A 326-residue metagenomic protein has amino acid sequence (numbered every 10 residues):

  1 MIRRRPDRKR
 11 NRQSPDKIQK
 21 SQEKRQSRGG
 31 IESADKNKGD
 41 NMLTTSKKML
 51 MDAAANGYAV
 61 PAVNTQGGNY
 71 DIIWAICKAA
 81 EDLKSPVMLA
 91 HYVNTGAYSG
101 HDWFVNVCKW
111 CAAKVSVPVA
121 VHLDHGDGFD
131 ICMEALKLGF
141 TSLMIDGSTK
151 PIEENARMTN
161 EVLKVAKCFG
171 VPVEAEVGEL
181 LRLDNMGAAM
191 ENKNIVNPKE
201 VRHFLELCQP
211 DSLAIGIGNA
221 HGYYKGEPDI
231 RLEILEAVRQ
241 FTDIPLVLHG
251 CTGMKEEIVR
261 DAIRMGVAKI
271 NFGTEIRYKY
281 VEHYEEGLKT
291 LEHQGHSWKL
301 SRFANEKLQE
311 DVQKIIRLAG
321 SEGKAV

Functional and structural regions predicted by a protein language model:
R8, E23-N41: Short, Lys/Arg-enriched N-terminal segments with co-localized hydrophobic residues within the first ~10-30 amino acids
M42-A62: N-terminal amphipathic alpha-helix/helix-capping segment at the start of soluble metabolic enzymes
L43, V93-T95, H125-F129, I276: Short glycine-enriched loops at secondary-structure junctions
K48-L50, G68-A90, F104-K114, G128-E153 (+2 more regions): Alpha/beta enzyme core
A59-T65, V87-H91, V119-L123, L143-I145 (+4 more regions): Hydrophobic faces of well-ordered beta-strands that scaffold small-molecule active sites in alpha/beta enzyme cores
M186-I195, Y223-D229, L246-G253, R260-R264 (+3 more regions): Active-site-adjacent loop and "lid" segments of alpha/beta metabolic enzymes
K255-V326: C-terminal alpha-helical cap/extension of soluble enzyme domains
